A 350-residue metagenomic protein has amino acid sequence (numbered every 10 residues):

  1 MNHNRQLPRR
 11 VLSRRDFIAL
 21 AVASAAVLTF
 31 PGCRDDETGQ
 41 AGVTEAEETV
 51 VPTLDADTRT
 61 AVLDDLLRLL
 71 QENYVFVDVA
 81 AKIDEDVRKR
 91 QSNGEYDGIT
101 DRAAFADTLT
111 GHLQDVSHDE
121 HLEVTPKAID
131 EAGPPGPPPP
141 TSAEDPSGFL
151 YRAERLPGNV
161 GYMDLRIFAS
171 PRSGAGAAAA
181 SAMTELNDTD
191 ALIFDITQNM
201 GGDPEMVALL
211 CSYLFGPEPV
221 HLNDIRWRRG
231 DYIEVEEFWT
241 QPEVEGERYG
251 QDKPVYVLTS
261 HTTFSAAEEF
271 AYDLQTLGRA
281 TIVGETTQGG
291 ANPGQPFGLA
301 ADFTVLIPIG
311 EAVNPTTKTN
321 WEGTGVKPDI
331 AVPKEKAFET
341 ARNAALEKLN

Functional and structural regions predicted by a protein language model:
M1-P31: N-terminal secretory signal peptides
R34-D35: Bacterial signal peptide processing site
V62, V77-V160, A344, L349-N350: Extended, small/polar residue-biased N-terminal targeting/export presequences and adjacent propeptide/linker tracts
L66, L113, M163, F194 (+3 more regions): Terminal peptide-recognition signature
A128-E131, I167-P171, Q198-P204, V220 (+4 more regions): Solvent-exposed loop/turn segments at secondary-structure junctions within structured extracellular/periplasmic domains
S147-G176, T316-T317: STAS-typified acidic loop motif
M163-R166, D188-G201, L258: Short acidic catalytic loops
G201-P254, N292-G298, I309-E311, P315 (+1 more regions): Gly/Ser/Thr-rich loop/hinge elements
